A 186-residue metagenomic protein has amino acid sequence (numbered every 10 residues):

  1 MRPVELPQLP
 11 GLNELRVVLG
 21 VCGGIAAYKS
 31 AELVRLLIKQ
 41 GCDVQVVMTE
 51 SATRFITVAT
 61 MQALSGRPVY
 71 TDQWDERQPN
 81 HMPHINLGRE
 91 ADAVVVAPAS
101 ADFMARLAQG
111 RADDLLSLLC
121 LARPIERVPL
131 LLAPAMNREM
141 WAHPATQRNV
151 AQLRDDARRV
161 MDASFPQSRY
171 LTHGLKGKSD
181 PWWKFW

Functional and structural regions predicted by a protein language model:
M1-W186: A cross-family phosphate/adenosyl-ligand binding-site feature
